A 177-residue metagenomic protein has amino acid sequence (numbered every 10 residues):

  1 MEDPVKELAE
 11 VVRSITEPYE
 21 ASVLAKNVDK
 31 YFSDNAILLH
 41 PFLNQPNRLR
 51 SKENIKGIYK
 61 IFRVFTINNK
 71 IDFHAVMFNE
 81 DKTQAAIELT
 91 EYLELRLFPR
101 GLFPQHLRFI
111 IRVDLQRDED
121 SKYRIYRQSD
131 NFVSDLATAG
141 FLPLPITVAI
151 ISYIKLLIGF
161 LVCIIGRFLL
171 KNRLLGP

Functional and structural regions predicted by a protein language model:
M1-N44, R48-E53: Hydrophobic ligand-binding cavity/cleft-lining segments
E2-Y19, D114-P177: Terminal "cap-and-tail" regions of soluble proteins that handle hydrophobic small molecules
K26-N27, A75-F78, F98-F103: Beta-strand elements of modular eukaryotic interaction domains
K30-T90: A solvent-exposed, acidic/Ser-Thr-rich amphipathic alpha-helical stretch
L38-L39, P46-N47, E94-F98, D120-K122 (+1 more regions): Eukaryotic short linear interaction motifs
G57-Y59, Q105-I110, P145-I151: Short, low-complexity, polar/charged sequence segments that are solvent-exposed and flexible
V64-N68, Y92-H106, S134-L142: Short, cysteine-centered beta-strand-loop-beta hairpins and adjacent loop/turn segments enriched in charged/polar
Q84-K122: Exposed beta-sheet edge and beta->alpha loop/turn motif
